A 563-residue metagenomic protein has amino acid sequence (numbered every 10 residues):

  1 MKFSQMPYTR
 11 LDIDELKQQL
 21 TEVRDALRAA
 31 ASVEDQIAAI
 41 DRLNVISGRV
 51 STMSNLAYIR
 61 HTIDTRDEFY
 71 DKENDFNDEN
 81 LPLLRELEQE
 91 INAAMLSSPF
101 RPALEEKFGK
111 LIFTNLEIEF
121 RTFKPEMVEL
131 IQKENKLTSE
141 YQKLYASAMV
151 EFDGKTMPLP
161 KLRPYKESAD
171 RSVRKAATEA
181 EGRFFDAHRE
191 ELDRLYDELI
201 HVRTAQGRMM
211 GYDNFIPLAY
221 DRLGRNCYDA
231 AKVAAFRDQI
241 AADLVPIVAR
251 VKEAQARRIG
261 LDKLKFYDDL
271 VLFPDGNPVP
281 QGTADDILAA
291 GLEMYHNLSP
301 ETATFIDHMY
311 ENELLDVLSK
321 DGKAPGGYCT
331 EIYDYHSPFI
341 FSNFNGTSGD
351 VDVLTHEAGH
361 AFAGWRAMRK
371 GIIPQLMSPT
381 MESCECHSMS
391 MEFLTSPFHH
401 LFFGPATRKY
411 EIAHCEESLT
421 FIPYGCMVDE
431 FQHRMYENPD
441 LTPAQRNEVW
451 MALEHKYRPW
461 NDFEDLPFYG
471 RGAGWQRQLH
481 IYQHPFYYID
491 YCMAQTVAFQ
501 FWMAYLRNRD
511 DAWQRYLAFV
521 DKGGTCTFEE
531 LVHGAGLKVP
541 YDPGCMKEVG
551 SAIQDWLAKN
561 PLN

Functional and structural regions predicted by a protein language model:
M1-P278, A290: A well-structured
N115, C227, L318, L354 (+7 more regions): C-terminal, non-catalytic "cap/extension" segments appended to globular domains
A242-D243, A367-M368, S378-R408, H414-C415 (+2 more regions): Post-HExxH zinc-binding segment in Zn-dependent metallohydrolases
L264-F266, V271-A290, A363, C415 (+2 more regions): Long, K/E/R/D-enriched contiguous segments that form extended
P274-Y335: Auxiliary, metal-adjacent structural segments of Zn-dependent hydrolase domains
V279-A284, Y335-T355: Short pre-active-site segment immediately N-terminal to the catalytic Zn-binding motif
L298-T302, R369, K409: A sensor for short, sequence-defined functional sites
V353, G359-I373, L394: Catalytic Zn2+-binding segment of zinc metalloproteases
